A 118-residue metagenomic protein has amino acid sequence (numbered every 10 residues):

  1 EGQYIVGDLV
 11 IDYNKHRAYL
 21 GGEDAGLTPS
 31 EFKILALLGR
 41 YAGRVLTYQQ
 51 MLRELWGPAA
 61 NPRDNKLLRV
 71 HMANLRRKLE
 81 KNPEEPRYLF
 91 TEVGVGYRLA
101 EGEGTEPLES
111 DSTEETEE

Functional and structural regions predicted by a protein language model:
E1, Y13-N14, L52: Short, flexible helix-to-coil linker/hinge segments that flank and couple to helix-turn-helix
E1-Q3, G43: The C-terminal output helix
I5-F32, N61, R98-E118: A structural micro-motif at secondary-structure boundaries
R17-P29, K33-R87, V93: Positively charged, aromatic-enriched patches within helix-turn-helix-type DNA-binding elements, predominantly
